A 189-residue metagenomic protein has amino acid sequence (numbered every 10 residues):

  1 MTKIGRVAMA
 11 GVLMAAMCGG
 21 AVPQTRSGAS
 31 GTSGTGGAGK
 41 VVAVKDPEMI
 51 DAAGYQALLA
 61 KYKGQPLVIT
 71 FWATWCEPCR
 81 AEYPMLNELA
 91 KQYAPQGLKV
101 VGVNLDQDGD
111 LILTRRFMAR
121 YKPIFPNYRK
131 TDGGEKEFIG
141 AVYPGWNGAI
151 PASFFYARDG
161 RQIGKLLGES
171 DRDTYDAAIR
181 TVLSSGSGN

Functional and structural regions predicted by a protein language model:
M1-M49, G164, D176, S184 (+1 more regions): N-terminal targeting signals for export/organelle localization
D46-L67, A90: A short beta-strand-turn-helix
A60-G64, A81, E88-P95, A119-P126 (+2 more regions): Sec-exported extracytoplasmic/periplasmic mature domains
Q65-L67, W72-W75, Q107, A149: Short pre-active-site segment immediately N-terminal to redox-active cysteine/selenocysteine motifs in thiol-based
I69, K99-V103, P126-Y128: Rossmann-like NAD(H)/NADP(H) cofactor-binding core
T74-A81, A152: C-type cytochrome heme c attachment motif
A81-K122, G133-G140: Structural microenvironment flanking redox-active thiols in thiol-disulfide oxidoreductases
Y121-P123, K130-A178: Thiol/disulfide oxidoreductase modules built on the thioredoxin-like
